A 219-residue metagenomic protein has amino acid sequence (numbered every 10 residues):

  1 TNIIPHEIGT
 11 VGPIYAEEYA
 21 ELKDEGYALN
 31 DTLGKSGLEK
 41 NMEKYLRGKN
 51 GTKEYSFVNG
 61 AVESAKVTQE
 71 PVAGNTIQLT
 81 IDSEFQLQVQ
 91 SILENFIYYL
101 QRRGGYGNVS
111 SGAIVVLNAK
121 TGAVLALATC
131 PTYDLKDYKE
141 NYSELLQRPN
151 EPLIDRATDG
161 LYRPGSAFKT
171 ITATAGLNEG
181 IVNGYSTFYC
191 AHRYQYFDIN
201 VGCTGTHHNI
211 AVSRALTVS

Functional and structural regions predicted by a protein language model:
T1-A113, Y133-K136, E140-R156, L161: Extracytoplasmic/periplasmic proteins that interact with beta-lactams or build/remodel peptidoglycan
N2, V72-G74, V109-S110, L153 (+5 more regions): Short, solvent-exposed loop/turn segments at the edges of secondary structure
E7, V89, G122, A167-G176 (+1 more regions): Residue-level preference for non-acidic, small/hydrophobic
G9, L125-A128: A structural microfeature
V11, S83-F85, N118-T121, P131-T132 (+4 more regions): Short, flexible loop/turn elements at secondary-structure junctions
V89, I114-L125: Short, glycine-anchored, charge-dense loop/turn motifs used at functional sites
I92-F96, E179, V218: Generic, well-ordered alpha-helical scaffold segments in large soluble proteins
A128-C130, Y162-V212: Short, glycine/proline-biased beta-turn/loop segments that scaffold the active-site neighborhood
